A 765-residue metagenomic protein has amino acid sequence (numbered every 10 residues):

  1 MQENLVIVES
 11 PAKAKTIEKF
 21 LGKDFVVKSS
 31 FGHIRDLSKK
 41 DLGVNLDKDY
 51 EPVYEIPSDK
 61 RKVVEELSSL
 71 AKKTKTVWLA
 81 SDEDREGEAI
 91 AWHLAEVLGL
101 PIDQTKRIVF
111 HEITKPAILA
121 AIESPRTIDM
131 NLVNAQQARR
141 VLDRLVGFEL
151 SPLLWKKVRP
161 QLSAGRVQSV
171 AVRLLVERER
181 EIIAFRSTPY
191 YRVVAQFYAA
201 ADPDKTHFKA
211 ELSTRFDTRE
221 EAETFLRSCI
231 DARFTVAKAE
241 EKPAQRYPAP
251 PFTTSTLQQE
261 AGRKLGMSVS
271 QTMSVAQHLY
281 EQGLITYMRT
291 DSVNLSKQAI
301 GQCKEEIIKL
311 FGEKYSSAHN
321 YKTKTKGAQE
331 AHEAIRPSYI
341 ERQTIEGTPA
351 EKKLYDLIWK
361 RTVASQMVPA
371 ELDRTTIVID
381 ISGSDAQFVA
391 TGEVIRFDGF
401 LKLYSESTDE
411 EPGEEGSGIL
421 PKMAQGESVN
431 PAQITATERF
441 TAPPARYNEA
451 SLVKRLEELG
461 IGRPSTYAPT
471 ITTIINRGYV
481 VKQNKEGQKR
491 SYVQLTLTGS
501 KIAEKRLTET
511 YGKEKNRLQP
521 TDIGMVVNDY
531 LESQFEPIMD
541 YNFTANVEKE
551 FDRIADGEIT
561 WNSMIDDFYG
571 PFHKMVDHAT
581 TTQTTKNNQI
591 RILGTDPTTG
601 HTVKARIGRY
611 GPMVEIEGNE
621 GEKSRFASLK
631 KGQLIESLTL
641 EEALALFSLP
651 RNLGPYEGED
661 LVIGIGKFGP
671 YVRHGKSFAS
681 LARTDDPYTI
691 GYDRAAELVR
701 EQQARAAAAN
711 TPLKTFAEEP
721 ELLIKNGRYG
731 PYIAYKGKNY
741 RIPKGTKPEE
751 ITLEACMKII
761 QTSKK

Functional and structural regions predicted by a protein language model:
M1-R140, E149, H319, E406-D409 (+1 more regions): Intrinsically disordered, low-complexity regulatory segments
Q2-L5, T16, T127, S151 (+6 more regions): Basic, low-complexity terminal or inter-domain segments flanking catalytic cores
V53-P57, K264, L459: Flexible beta-alpha connector loops of hexameric P-loop NTPases
S81-E83, Q259-A261, R289: Short glycine-centered, acidic/aromatic-flanked micro-motifs in structured strand/loop junctions that mark active-site
I113-A195, E241-Q245: C-terminal or mid-to-C-terminal helical accessory/interaction module adjacent to the motor/catalytic core
D217-P251, Q258, A424-N430, T435-T437: Metal- or metallocofactor-binding catalytic centers and their adjacent structured scaffolds across diverse enzyme
Q258-E260, K264-Q271: A conserved hydrophobic secondary-structure block that centers on an alpha-helix together with its immediately flanking
